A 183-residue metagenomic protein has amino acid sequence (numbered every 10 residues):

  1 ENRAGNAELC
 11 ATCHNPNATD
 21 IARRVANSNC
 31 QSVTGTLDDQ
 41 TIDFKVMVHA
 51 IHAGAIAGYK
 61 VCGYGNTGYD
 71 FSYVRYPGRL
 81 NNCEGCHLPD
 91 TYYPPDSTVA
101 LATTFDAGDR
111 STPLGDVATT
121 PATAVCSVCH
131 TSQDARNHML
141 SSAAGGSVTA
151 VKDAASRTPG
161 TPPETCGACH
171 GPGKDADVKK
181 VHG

Functional and structural regions predicted by a protein language model:
E1-R75, E84-G183: Flexible linker/context regions in extracytoplasmic redox proteins
L80-N82: Signature of short aromatic-glycine-proline-rich micro-motifs recurring in repeat-based ectodomains
